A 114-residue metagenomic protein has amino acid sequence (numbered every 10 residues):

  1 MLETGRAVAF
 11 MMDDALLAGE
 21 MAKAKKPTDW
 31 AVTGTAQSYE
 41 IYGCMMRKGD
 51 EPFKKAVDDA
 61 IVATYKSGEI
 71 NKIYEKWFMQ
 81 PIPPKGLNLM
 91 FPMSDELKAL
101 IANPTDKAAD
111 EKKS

Functional and structural regions predicted by a protein language model:
M1, G19-E20, A56, I73: Phosphate- and divalent-cation-binding pockets in alpha/beta enzyme and binding domains that engage nucleotide-derived
M1-A15, K23: Short helices/loops that flank or line small-molecule/ion binding pockets
T4, M11-M12, R47-K55, T64-G68: Soluble non-cytosolic domains of exported or imported proteins
D14, A22-D58, Q80-A102: Periplasmic-binding protein-like
L16-L17, I70: Alpha-helix capping/helix-boundary segments
I61-F78: Periplasmic-binding protein-like
L97-S114: Tryptophan-rich aromatic "cage" segments
